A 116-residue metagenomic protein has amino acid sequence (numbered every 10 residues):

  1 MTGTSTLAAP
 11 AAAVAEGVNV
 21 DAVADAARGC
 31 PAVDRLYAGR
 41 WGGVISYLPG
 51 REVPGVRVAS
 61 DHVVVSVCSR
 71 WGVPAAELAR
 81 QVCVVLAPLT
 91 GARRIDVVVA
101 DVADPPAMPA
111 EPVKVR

Functional and structural regions predicted by a protein language model:
M1-A22, V102-R116: Actinobacteria-biased recognition of intrinsically disordered, low-complexity terminal regions
G3-P10, D61-S69: Short, hydrophobic beta-strand segments
V23, R70-R93: Short, non-transmembrane amphipathic alpha-helical segments
V23-R40: Short acidic amphipathic segments
L36-S66: Short edge beta-strands and adjacent turn/loop segments
Y47, A76-A79, A107-P109: Conserved N-terminal glycine/acidic-rich loop preference
P88-M108: A short amphipathic beta-strand at an alpha->beta junction
